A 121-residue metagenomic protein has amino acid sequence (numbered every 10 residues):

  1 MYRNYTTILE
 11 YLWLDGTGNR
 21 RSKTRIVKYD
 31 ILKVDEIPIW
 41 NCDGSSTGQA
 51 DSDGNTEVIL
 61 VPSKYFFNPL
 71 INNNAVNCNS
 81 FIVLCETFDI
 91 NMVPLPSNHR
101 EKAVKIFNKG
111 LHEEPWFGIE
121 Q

Functional and structural regions predicted by a protein language model:
M1-Q121: ATP/Mg2+-dependent ligation/transfer catalytic cores
